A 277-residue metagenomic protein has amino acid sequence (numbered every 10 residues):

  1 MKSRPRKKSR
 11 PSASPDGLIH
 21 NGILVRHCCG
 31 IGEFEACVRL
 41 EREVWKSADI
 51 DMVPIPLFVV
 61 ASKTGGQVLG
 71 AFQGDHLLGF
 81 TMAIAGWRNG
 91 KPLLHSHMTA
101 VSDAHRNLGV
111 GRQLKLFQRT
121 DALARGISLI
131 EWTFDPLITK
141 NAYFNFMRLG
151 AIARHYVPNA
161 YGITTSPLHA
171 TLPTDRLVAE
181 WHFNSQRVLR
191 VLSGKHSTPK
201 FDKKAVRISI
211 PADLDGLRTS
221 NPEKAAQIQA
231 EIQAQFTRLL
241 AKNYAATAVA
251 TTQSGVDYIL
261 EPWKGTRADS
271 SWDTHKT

Functional and structural regions predicted by a protein language model:
M1-I31: Conserved N-terminal entry element of GNAT/NAT acetyltransferase domains
I23-S102, T247-T252, P262-K264: A conserved beta-strand-loop-helix scaffold within acyl/acetyltransferase catalytic domains
G86-S96, R106, S128, D202-R207: A conserved beta-turn-beta hairpin within the catalytic core of GNAT-like acetyltransferases that forms part
P92-D103, V206-D213, L217-S220: Conserved acetyl-CoA binding element of GNAT-fold acetyltransferases
H105, G109-F117: Conserved acetyl-CoA pyrophosphate-binding loop and the N-cap/start of the following alpha-helix in GNAT-like
A122-D135: Conserved GNAT acetyl-CoA-binding A-motif
T133, Y143, G150-P167, A248-T251: Conserved catalytic-core motifs of GNAT/GCN5-like acyltransferases
N159-L192, L260-W272: C-terminal "cap" of GNAT-fold acetyltransferases
